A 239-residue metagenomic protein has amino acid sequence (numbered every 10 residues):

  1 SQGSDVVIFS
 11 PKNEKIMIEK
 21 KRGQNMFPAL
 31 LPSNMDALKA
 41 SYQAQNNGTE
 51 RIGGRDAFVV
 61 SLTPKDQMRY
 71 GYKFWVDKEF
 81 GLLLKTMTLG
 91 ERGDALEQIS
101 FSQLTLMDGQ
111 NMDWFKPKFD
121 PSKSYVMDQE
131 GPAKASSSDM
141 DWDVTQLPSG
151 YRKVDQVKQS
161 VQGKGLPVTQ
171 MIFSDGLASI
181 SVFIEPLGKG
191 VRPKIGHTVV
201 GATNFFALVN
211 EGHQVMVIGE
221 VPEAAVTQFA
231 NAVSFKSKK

Functional and structural regions predicted by a protein language model:
S1-A29, K85-D108, V217: An acidic-aromatic
Q2-D5, K12, G48-E50, P64-D66 (+4 more regions): A mature extracytoplasmic/lumenal domain signature
S4, G71-Y72, T203-N204: Short loop/turn microsegments at loop-to-beta-strand junctions
I16-M68: Short N-terminal edge-element motif at the start of the domain
M17, K123-H213, V221-Q228: Short, solvent-exposed recognition patches
T49-S122, T198: Gly/Pro-enriched, hydrophobic low-complexity segments that function as extracytoplasmic propeptides/linkers
L83, S234-K239: A common structural junction motif
